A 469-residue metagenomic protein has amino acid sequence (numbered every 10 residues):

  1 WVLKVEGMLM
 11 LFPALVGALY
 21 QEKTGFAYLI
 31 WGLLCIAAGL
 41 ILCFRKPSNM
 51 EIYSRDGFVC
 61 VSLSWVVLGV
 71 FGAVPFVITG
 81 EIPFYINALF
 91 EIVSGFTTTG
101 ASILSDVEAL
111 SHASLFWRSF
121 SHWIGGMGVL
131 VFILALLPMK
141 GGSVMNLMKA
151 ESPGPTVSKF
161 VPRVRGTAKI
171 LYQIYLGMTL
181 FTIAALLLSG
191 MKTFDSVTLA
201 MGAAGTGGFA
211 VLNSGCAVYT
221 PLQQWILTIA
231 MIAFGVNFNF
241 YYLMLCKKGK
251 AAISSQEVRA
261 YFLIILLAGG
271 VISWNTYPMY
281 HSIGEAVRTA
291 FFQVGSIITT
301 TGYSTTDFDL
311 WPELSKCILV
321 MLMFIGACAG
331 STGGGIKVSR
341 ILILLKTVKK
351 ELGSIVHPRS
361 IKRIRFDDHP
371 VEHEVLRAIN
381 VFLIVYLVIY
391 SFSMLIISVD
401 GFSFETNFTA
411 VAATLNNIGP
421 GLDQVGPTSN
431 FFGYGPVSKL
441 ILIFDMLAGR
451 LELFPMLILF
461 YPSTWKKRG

Functional and structural regions predicted by a protein language model:
W1-G469: Membrane-proximal intracellular helices of multi-pass ion channels
